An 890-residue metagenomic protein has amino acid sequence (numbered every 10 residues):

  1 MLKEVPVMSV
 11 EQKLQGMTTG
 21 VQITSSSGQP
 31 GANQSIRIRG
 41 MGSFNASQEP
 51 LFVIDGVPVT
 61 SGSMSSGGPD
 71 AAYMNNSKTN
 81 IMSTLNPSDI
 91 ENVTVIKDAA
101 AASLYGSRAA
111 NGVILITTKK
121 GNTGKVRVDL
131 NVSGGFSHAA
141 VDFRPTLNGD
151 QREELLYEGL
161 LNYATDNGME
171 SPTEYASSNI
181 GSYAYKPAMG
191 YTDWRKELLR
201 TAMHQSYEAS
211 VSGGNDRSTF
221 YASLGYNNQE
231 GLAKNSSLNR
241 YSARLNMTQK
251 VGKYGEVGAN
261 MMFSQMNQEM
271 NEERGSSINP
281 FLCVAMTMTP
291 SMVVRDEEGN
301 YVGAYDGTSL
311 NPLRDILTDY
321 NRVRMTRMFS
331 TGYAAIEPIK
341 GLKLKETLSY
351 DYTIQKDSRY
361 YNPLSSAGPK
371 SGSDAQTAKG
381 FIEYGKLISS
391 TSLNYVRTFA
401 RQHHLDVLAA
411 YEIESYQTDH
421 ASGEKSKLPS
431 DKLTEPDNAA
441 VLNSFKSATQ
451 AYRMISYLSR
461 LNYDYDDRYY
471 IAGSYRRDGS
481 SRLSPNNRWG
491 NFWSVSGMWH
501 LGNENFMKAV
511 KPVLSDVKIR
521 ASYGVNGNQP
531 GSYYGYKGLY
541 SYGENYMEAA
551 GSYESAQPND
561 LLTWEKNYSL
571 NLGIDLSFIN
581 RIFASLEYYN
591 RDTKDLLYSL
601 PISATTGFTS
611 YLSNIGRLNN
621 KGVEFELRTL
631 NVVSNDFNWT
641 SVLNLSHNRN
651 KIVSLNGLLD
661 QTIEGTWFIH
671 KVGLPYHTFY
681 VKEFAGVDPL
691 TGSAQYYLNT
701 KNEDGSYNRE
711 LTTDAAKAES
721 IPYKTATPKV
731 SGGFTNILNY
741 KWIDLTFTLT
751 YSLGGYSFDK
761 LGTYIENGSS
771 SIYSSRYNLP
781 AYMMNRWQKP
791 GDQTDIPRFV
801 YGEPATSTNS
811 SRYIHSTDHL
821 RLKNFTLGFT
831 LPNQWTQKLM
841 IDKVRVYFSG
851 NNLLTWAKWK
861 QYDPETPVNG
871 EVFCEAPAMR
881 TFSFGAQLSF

Functional and structural regions predicted by a protein language model:
M1-G16, T24-G28, I36-S43, D55 (+4 more regions): Short, polar/charged loop or turn motifs at beta-strand boundaries
Q12-S66, E91-N92, A102-K119: Extracytoplasmic beta-strand/coil segments of soluble accessory domains associated with Gram-negative outer-membrane
M17-T19, P87-D129, H204-S206, G225-E230: A beta-strand signature from Gram-negative outer-membrane beta-barrel systems, especially the internal plug domain
Q22, E91, K125-D129, E208 (+22 more regions): Membrane-spanning beta-strand positions in outer-membrane beta-barrel proteins
T24-A32, Y105-A110, R200, S236-N239 (+3 more regions): Short, glycine-/polar-rich solvent-exposed loops and beta-turns at beta-strand/coil boundaries
Q48-E49, I54, T60, S65 (+11 more regions): Surface-exposed loop/interface segments of Gram-negative outer-membrane beta-barrel transport/assembly proteins
V57-K97: Short acidic/polar hinge/loop motifs at secondary-structure boundaries that mediate gating or recognition
V495-M498, E624-L627, F829, A878-F890: Outer-membrane beta-barrel "beta-signal"
